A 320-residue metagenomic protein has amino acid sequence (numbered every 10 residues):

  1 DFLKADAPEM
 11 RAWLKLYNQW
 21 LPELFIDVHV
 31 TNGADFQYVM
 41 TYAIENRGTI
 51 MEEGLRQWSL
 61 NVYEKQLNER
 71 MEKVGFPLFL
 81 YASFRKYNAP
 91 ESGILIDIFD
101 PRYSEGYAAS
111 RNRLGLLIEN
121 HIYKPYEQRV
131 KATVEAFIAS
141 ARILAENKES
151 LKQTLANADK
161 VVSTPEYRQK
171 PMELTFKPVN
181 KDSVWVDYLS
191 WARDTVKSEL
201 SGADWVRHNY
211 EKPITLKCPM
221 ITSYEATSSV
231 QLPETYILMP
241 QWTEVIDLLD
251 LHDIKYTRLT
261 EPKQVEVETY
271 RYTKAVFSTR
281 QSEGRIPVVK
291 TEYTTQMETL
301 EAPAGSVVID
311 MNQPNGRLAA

Functional and structural regions predicted by a protein language model:
D1-E91, I96-F99: Active-site/substrate-binding loop(s) of hydrolase catalytic cores
F2-K4, V30-N32, I122, P240-W242 (+1 more regions): Short, flexible loop/turn elements at secondary-structure junctions
D6-P8, G33-Y38, P125-R129, V267-E268 (+1 more regions): Extracytoplasmic/secreted cell-surface and envelope-processing proteins
N18-Q19, A109-R111, L300-P303: Extracellular/periplasmic catalytic domains that process cell-envelope and extracellular macromolecules
D27, L80, L116-E119, I237 (+1 more regions): Structured core elements
G33-D35, A43, S110-R113, Q231 (+1 more regions): Short, solvent-exposed loop/turn segments at the edges of secondary structure
F84-V267, R271-K274: Hard-cation-handling environments
T235-L238, D247-L251, T257-R258, T269 (+1 more regions): Catalytic centers of hydrolytic enzymes
